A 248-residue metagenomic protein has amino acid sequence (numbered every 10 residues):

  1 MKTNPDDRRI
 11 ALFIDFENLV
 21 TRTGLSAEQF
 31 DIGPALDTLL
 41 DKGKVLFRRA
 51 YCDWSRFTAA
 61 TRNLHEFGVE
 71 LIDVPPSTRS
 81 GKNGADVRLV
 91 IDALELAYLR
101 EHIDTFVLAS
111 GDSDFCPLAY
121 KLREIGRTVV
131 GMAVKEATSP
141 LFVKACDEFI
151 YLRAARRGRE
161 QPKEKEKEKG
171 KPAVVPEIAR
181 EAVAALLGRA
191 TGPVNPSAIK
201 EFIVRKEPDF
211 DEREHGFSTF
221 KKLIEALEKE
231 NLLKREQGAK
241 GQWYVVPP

Functional and structural regions predicted by a protein language model:
M1-Y98, L118-Y120, T128: Domain-level signal for Mg2+-assisted phosphodiester chemistry and nucleotide/NA-binding surfaces in nucleic-acid
L19-V20, T78-S80, E136-L141, R157-R159: Short gly/pro/ser/thr-enriched loop/turn and capping motifs at secondary-structure boundaries
Y51-C52, D104-G111, L118, L122 (+1 more regions): Acidic beta-strand-to-loop metal/phosphate-binding motif
F57-T61, V134-K144: Short, glycine/polar-rich helix-capping loops at beta-to-alpha or helix-loop-helix junctions that flank or form
F67, I125, K144-C146: Short, structured coil segments at secondary-structure junctions
L71, F106, V129, F149-I150: Short, well-ordered beta-strand core segments
I125-A137: Short, acidic/small-residue loops that bind anionic groups at enzyme active sites
M132, Q161-P248: N-terminal regulatory modules in eukaryotic regulatory proteins
